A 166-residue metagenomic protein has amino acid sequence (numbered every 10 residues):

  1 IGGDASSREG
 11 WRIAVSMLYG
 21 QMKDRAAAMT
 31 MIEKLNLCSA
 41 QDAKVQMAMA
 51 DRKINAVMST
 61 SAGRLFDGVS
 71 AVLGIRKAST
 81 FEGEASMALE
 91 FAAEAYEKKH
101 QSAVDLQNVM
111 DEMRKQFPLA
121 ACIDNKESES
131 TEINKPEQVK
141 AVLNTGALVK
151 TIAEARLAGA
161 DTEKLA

Functional and structural regions predicted by a protein language model:
I1-Q21: Phosphate/diphosphate-binding loops
S16-A166: A contiguous, well-structured pocket-lining segment that forms one wall/lid of small-molecule binding clefts in soluble
